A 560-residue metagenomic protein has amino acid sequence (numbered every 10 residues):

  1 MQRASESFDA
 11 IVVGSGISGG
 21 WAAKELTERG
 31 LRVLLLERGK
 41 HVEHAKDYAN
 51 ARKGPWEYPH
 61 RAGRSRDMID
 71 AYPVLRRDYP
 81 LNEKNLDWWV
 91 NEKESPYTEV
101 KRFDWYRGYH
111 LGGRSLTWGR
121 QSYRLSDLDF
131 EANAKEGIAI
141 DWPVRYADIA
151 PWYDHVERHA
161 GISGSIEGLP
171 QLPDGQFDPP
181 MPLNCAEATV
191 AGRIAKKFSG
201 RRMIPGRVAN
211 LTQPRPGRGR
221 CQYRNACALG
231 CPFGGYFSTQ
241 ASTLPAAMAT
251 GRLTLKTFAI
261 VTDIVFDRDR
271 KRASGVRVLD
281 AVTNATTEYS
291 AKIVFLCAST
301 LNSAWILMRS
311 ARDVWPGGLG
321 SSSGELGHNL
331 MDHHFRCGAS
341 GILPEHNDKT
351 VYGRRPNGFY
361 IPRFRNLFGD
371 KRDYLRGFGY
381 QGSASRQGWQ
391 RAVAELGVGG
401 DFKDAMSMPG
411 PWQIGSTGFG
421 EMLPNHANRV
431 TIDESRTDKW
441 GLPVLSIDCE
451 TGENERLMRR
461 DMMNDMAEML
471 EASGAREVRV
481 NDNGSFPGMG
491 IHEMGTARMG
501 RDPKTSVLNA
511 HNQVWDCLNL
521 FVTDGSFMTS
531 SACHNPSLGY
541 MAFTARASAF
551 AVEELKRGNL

Functional and structural regions predicted by a protein language model:
Q2-N133, I138, P143, A147 (+5 more regions): N-terminal glycine-rich phosphate/pyrophosphate-binding loop and immediately adjacent elements
E28, R32, G39-P59, T250 (+6 more regions): Glycine-rich loop(s) and the adjacent beta-strand/alpha-helix scaffold that form part
H44-D47, S163-G175, R476-G484, R557-L560: Short, glycine/acidic-rich hinge or "gate" loops at secondary-structure transitions that mediate conformational
P59-R66, D70-D104, Y109-H110, W118-R124 (+3 more regions): Conserved redox-cofactor binding core of oxidoreductases
N85-R114, W118-G119, R124, W142-P143 (+5 more regions): FAD cofactor-binding and catalytic pocket of flavoenzymes
A134-I138, P173-F177, N225-C231, S290 (+2 more regions): Glycine- and acidic
I204-L211, G219-N225, T262-D269, P409-M422 (+3 more regions): A glycine-rich dinucleotide-binding beta-alpha-beta segment and adjacent secondary-structure elements that constitute
S530-S548: A conserved FAD-binding loop/helix module that cradles the flavin
